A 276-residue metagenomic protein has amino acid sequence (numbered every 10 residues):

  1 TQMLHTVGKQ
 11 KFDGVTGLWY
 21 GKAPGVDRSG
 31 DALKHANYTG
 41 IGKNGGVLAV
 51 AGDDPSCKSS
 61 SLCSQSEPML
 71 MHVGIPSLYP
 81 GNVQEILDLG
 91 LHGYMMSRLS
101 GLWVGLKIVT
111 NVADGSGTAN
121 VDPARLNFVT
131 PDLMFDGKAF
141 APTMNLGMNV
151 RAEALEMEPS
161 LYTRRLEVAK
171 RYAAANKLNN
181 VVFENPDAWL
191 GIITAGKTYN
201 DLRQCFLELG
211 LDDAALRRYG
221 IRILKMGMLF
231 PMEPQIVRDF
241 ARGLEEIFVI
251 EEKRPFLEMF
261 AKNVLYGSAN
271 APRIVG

Functional and structural regions predicted by a protein language model:
T1-L99, V109: Thiamine diphosphate
P80-G276: Flexible, low-complexity linker and terminal segments
